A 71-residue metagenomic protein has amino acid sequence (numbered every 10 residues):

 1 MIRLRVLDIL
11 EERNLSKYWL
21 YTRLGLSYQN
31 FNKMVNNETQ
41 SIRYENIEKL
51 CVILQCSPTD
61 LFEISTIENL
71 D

Functional and structural regions predicted by a protein language model:
M1-S16: A short, Lys/Arg-rich alpha-helix, primarily the initiator
D8, K33, F62-D71: Short, charged recognition helix plus adjacent turn of helix-turn-helix-like nucleic-acid-binding domains
L10, Y21, C51: The alpha-helix within a helix-turn-helix
E11, G25, N36, T66: Residue-level detection of the helix-turn-helix DNA-binding "recognition helix"
L15-K33: Short alpha-helical DNA-recognition segment
N30-K33, N46, D60: Residue-level recognition of specific faces of alpha-helices
T39-K49: Short, basic-rich loop-to-helix N-cap that marks the start of a DNA-contacting helix
